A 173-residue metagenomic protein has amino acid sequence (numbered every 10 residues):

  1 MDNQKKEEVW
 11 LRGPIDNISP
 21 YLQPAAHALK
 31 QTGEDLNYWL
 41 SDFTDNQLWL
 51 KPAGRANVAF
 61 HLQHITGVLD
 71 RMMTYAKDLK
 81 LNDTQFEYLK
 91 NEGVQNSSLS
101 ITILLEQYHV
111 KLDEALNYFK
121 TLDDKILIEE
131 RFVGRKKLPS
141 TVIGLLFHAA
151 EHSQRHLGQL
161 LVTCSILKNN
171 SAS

Functional and structural regions predicted by a protein language model:
D2-R12, A26-K30, N37, N46-N91 (+1 more regions): Short, contiguous alpha-helical
L11-A25, V94-N96: Short, charged, low-complexity loops and linkers
L40, L62, L105-Y108: A generic alpha-helix structural signal
L40, Q85, D123: Short, small-residue-rich loop/turn micro-motifs
G93-E129, G144-A149: Acidic/histidine-rich alpha-helical segments that form the ligand environment of transition-metal centers
